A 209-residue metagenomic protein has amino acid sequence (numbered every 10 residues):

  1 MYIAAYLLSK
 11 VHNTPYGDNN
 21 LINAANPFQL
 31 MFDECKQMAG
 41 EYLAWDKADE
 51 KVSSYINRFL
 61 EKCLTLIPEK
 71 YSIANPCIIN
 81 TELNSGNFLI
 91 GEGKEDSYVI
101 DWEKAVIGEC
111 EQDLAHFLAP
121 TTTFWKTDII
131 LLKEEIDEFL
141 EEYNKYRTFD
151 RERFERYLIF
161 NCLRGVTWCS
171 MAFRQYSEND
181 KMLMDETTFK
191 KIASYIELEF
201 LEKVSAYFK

Functional and structural regions predicted by a protein language model:
M1-Y55, A74-P76, V106-I107, E186-T187: A cross-family kinase active-site recognition segment
V11, L64-Q112: Active-site acidic catalytic loop and adjacent metal/ATP-binding pocket of ATP-dependent phosphoryl transfer enzymes
N23-N26, T148-N161: All-alpha amphipathic helical-bundle segments outside canonical DNA-binding/catalytic cores that form hydrophobic
L30, R58-T65: Short proline/glycine- and basic residue-enriched helix-capping loop/turn segments at helix->loop/beta transitions
N57-E61, K133-L140, F189-L201: Hydrophobic core segments within long, regular secondary-structure runs in both alpha- and beta-rich folds
E111-T148, N161-N179: Active-site activation/catalytic loop segments of kinase-like enzymes and analogous catalytic loops in related
T167-K209: ATP/Mg2+ or Mg2+-diphosphate-binding catalytic cores that bind nucleotide phosphates or diphosphates via glycine-rich
